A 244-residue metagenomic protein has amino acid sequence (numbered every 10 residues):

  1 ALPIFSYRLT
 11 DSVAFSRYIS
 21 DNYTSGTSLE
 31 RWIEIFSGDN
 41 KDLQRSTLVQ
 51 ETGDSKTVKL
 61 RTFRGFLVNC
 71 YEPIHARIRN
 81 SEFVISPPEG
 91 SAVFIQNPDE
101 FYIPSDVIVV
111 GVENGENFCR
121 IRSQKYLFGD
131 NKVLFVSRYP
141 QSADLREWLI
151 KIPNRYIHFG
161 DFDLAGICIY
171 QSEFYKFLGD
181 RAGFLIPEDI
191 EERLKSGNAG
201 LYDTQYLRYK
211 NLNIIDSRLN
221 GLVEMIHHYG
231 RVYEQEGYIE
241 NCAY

Functional and structural regions predicted by a protein language model:
A1-P153, A165, S172-Y244: Nucleic-acid enzyme cleavage-core boundary/entry regions
F159-D161: Terminal interaction module
